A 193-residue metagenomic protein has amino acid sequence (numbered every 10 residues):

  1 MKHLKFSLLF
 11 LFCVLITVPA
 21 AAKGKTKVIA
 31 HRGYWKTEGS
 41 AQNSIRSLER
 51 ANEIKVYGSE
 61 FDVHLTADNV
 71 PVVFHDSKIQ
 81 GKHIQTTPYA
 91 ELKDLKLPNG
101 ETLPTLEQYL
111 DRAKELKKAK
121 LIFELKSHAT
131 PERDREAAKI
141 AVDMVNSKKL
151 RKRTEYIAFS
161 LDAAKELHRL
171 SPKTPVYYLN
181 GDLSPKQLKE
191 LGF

Functional and structural regions predicted by a protein language model:
M1-L8: Bacterial N-terminal signal peptides that target proteins for export
F12-A20: Hydrophobic h-region of N-terminal signal peptides that target proteins for export in Gram-negative bacteria
A20-F193: Phosphate-group recognition and catalysis centered on beta-loop-alpha active-site segments
